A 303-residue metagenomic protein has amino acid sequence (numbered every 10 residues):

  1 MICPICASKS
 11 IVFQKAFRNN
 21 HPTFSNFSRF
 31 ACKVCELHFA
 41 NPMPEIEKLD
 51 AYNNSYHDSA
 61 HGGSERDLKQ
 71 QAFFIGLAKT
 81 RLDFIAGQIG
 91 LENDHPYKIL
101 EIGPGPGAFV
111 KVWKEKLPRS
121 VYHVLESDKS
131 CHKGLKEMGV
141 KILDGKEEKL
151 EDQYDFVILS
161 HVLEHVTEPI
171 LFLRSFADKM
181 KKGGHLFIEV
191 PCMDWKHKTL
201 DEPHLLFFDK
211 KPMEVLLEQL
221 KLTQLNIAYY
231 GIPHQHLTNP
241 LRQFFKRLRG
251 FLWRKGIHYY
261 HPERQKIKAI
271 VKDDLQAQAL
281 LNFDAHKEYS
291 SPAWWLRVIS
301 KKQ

Functional and structural regions predicted by a protein language model:
M1-S160, I170-L173, K210, Y229 (+2 more regions): Conserved N-terminal segment of class I S-adenosyl-L-methionine
K116, D178-K181: Short, conserved loop/helix-junction motifs that constitute active-site signature segments in enzyme catalytic cores
E148, T167-D178, H185-K301: S-adenosyl-L-methionine-dependent methyltransferase catalytic module, highlighting the catalytic core
H161-H165: A short His-aromatic
